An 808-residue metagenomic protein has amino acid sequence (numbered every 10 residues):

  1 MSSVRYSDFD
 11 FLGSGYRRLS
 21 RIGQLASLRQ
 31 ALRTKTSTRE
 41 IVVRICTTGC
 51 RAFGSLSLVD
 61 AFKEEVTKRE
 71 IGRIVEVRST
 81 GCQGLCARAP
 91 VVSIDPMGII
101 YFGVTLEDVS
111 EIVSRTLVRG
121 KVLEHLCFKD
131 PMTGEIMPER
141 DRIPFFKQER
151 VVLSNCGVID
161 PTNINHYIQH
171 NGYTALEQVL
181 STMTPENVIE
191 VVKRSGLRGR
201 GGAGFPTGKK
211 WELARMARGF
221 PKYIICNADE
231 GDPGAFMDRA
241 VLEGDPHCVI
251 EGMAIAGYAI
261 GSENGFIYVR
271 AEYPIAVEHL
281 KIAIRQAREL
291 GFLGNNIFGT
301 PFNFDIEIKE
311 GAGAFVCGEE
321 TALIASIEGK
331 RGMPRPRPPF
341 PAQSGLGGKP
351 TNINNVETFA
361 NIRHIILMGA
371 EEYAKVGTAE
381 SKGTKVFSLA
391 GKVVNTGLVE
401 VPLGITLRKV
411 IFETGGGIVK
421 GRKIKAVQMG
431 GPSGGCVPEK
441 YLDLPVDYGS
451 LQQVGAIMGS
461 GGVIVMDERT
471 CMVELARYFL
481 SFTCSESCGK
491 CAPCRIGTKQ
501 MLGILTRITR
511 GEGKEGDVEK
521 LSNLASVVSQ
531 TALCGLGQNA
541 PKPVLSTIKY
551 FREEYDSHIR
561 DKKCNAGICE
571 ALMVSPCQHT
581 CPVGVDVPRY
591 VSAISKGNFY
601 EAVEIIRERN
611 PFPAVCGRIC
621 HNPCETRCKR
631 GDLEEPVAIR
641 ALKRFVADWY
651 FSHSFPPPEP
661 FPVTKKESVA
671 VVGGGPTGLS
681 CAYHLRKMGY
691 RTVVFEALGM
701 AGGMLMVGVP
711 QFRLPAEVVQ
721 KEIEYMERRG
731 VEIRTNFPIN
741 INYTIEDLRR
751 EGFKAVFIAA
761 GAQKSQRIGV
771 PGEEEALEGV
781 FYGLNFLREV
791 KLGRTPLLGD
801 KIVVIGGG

Functional and structural regions predicted by a protein language model:
G15, L19-E40, S55-S79, P96-H125 (+12 more regions): Ferredoxin-type iron-sulfur electron-transfer modules in oxidoreductases and energy-metabolism complexes
T47-G54, V192-A214, A256, G313-A325 (+3 more regions): Conserved phosphate/anionic-ligand binding catalytic regions in large, soluble enzymes, centered on
C127-R194, N354-G369, M573, Q766-R767: Flexible inter-domain linker/hinge segments
Q148, V277-L403, G415: Hydrophobic alpha-helical positions that pack around
V603-N610, L642, L705-F753: N-terminal Rossmann-like dinucleotide/flavin-binding domain of flavoprotein oxidoreductases that bind FAD/FMN
V672-F695, R734-E746, K764-Q766, N785-G808: Rossmann-like dinucleotide/flavin-binding elements
Y690-M706: Glycine-rich FAD pyrophosphate-binding loop
I758, A762-F786: Glycine-rich beta-alpha-beta "Rossmann" dinucleotide-binding loop(s) and their flanking helix/strand
